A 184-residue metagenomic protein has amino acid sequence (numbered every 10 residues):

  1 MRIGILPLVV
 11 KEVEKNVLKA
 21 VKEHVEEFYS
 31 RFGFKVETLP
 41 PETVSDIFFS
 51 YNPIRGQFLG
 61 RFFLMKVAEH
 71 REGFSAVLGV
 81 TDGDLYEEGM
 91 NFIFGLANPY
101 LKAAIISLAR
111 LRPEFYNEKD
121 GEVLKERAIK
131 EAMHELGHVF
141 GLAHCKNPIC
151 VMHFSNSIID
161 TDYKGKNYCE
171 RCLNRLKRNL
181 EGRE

Functional and structural regions predicted by a protein language model:
M1-E14: Fold-level signature of zinc-dependent metallopeptidase catalytic domains
R2-G4, V77-G79, A104-I105, C150-V151 (+1 more regions): Generic structural signal for residues positioned in beta-strands
P7-V9, R110-R112, N156: Short, histidine-centered active-site or binding-site loop motifs used for metal coordination, general acid-base
K11, L85-Y86, D160: Surface-exposed, flexible loop/turn segments at secondary-structure boundaries
K15-E131, A143: Metzincin-family zinc-dependent endopeptidase catalytic domain
E114-E184: The catalytic-center signature of Zn2+-dependent metalloproteases
